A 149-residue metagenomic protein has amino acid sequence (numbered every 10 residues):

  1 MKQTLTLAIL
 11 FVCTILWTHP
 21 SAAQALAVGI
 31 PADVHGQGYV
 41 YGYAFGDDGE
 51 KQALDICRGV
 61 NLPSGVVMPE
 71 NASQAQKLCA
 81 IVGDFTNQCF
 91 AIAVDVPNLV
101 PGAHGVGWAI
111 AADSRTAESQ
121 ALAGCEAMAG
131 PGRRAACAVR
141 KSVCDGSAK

Functional and structural regions predicted by a protein language model:
M1-A8: Bacterial N-terminal signal peptides that target proteins for export
C13, T18-P20: N-terminal signal peptide c-region/cleavage motif recognized by signal peptidases
S21-K149: Secreted/extracellular ectodomain signature
